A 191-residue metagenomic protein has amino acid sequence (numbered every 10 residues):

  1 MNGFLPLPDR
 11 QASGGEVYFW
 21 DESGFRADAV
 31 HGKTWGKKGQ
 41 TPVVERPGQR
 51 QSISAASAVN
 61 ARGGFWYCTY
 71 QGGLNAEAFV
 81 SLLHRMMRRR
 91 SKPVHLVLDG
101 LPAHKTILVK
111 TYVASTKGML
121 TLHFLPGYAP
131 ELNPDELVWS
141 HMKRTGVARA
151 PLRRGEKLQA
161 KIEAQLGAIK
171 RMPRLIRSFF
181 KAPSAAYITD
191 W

Functional and structural regions predicted by a protein language model:
M1-W191: Short functional hotspots at interaction and active-site rims
